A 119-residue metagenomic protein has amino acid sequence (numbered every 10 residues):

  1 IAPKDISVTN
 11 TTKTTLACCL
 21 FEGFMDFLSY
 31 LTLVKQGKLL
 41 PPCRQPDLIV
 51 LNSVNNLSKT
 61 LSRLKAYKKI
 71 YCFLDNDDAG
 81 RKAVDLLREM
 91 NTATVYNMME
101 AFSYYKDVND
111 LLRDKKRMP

Functional and structural regions predicted by a protein language model:
I1-L16: Glycine-/acidic-rich phosphate or pyrophosphate-binding loops and their flanking alpha/beta elements
K4, M25, K106-N109: Intrinsic disorder/low-complexity signal
T14-E22, C72: Conserved Lys-Pro-Asp/Glu-containing loop-to-beta segment of HAD-superfamily phosphomonoesterases, centered on
E22-M25, N76: Helix N-cap/beta->alpha junction signal
S29: Phosphate-binding glycine-rich loops and their immediate beta-loop-alpha structural context
T32-P119: TOPRIM fold recognition
